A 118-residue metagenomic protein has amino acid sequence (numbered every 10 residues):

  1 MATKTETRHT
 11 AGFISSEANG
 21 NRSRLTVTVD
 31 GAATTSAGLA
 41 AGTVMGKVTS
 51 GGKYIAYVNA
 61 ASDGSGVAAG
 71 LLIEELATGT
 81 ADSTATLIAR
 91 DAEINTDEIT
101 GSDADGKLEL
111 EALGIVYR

Functional and structural regions predicted by a protein language model:
M1-R118: Surface-exposed, low-hydrophobicity beta-strand/loop segments enriched in small/polar/acidic residues
